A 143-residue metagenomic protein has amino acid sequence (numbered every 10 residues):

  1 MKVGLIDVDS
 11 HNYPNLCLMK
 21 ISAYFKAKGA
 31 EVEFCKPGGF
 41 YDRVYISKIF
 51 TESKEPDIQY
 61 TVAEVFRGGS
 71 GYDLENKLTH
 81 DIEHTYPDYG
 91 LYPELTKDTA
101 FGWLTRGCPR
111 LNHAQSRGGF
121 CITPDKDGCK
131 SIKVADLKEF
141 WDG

Functional and structural regions predicted by a protein language model:
M1, Y41-R43, T51-P56, A100-G143: Conserved Radical SAM active-site core
M1-R67, Y72-E75: A short, structured N-terminal alpha-helical element that caps or precedes a catalytic domain
E64-E94: Ser/Thr/Gly-rich flexible loops in soluble cytosolic domains mediating phosphotransfer, phosphorylation
